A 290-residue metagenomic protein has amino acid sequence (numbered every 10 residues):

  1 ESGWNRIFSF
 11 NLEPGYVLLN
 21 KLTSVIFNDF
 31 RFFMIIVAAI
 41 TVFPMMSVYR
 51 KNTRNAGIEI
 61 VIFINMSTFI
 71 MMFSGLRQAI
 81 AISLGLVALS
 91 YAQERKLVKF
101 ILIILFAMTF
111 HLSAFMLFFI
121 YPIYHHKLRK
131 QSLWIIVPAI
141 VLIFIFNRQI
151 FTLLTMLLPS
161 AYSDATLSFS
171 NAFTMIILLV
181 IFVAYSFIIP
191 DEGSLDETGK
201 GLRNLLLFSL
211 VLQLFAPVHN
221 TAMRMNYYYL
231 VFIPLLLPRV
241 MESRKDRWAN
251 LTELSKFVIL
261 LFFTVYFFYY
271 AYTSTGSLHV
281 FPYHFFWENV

Functional and structural regions predicted by a protein language model:
G3-N28: Short hydrophobic/aromatic helix or loop-helix immediately within or flanking a transmembrane segment in polytopic
N20-T23, F33-P44, A81-L84, I233: Transmembrane alpha-helices of multi-pass, membrane-embedded glycan-processing enzymes that use lipid-linked
M46-M66: Transmembrane-helix signature of polytopic, membrane-embedded enzymes that assemble or transfer cell-envelope glycans
F73-A79: Short acidic/glycine- and proline-prone juxtamembrane loop motifs at membrane-interface regions of multi-pass membrane
G85-V98: Membrane-interface transmembrane helices that cradle and orient dolichyl/undecaprenyl
F100-I103, S113-Y124: Transmembrane-embedded, aromatic-rich helix segments that form part of the hydrophobic channel/pocket engaging
Y121-V231, T273-N289: Alpha-helical transmembrane segments and terminal signal-anchor/GPI-anchor hydrophobic tails, characterized by long
V137-P138, R247-F267: Signature aromatic-anchored transmembrane alpha helix within multi-pass, membrane-resident enzymes that catalyze glycan
